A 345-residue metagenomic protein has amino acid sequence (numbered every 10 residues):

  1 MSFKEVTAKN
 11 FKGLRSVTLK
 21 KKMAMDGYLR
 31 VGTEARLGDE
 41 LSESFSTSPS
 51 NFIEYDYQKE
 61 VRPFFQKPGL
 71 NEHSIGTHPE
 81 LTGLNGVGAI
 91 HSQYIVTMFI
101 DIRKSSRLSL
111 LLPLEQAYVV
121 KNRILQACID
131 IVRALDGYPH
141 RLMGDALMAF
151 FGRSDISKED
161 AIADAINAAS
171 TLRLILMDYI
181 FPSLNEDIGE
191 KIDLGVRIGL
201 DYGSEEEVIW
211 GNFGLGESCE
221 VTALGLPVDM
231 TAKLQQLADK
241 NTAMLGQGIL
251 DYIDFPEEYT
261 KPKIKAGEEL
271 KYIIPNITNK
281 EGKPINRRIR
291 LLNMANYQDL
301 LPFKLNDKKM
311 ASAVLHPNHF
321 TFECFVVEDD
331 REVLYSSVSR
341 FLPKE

Functional and structural regions predicted by a protein language model:
M1-T77, K240-E345: Intrinsically disordered, glycine/charged-rich C-terminal tails and inter-domain linkers that flank nucleotidyl cyclase
H73-V87: Internal amphipathic alpha-helical repeat/solenoid segments
L84-N167: Catalytic NTP-binding/metal-coordinating core of nucleotidyl cyclase/transferase enzymes
L125, I129, S170-M177, Q235: Structural signal for well-ordered, non-membrane alpha-helices
D136-A161, F181-A223: Catalytic core of nucleotidyl cyclases, primarily class III adenylyl/guanylyl cyclases
I166, S170-E190, D251-D254: Acidic, metal/cofactor-coordinating or nucleic-acid-engaging core segments within structured domains
L176, I180, Q235-A238, E257-T260: Conserved NTP-handling cores and scaffolds of large molecular machines
D201, L226-D251: Catalytic/regulatory signature loops of cyclic-dinucleotide turnover enzymes and related class III nucleotidyl cyclases
